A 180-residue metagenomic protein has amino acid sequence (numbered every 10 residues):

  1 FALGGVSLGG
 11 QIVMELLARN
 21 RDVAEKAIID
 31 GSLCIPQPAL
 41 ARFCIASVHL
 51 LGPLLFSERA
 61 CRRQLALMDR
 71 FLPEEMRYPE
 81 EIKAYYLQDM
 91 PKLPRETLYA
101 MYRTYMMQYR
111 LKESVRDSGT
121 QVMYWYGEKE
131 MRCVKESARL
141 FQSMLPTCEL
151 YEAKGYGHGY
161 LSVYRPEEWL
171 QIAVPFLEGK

Functional and structural regions predicted by a protein language model:
L3-G5, D30: Short beta-strand immediately N-terminal to the catalytic nucleophile in serine-hydrolase-like folds
G5-G9, V13: Gly/Ala-rich beta-loop-alpha elbow adjacent to hydrolase catalytic centers
A18, K26-L55: Flexible "cap/lid" loop of the alpha/beta hydrolase fold
P38-L40, R59-V115: Conserved alpha/beta-hydrolase catalytic His-Asp/Glu region
S118, Y124-Y126: Short beta-strand/loop motif that positions the catalytic acidic residue of the alpha/beta-hydrolase fold
M131-S137: Conserved alpha/beta-hydrolase "acid-adjacent" motif
A138, Q142-G159: Catalytic histidine neighborhood in serine/cysteine hydrolases with alpha/beta-hydrolase-type architecture
Y156-L170: Catalytic histidine-centered segment of alpha/beta-hydrolase-like enzymes
